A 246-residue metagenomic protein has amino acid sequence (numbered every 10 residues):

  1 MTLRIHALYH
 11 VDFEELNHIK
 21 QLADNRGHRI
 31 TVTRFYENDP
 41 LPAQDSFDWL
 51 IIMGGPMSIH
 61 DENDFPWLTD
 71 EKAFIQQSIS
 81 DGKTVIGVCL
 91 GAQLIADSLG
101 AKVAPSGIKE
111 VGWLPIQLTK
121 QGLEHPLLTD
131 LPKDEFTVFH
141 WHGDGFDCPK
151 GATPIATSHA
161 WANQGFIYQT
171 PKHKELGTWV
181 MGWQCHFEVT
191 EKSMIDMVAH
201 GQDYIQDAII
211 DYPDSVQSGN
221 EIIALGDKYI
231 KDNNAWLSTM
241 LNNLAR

Functional and structural regions predicted by a protein language model:
M1-K83, Q206-R246: N-terminal beta1-alpha1 cap of cysteine-dependent amidohydrolase-like domains
H6, T31-T33, I51, I86 (+3 more regions): Hydrophobic/aromatic beta-strand patches that form the interior of the parallel beta-sheet core in alpha/beta enzyme
L22, W113, H140-W141, M197 (+2 more regions): Tryptophan-centric aromatic hotspots in well-structured domains and transmembrane helices
L22-N25, P66-D70, K102-A104, A156-T157 (+2 more regions): Glycine-rich, phosphate-binding/catalytic loops in enzymes
M53-G122: Cysteine-nucleophile active-site neighborhood
L99-K192: Pocket-forming structural segment of enzyme catalytic cores
I155-A156, W161-R246: C-terminal and late-domain segments of enzyme folds
